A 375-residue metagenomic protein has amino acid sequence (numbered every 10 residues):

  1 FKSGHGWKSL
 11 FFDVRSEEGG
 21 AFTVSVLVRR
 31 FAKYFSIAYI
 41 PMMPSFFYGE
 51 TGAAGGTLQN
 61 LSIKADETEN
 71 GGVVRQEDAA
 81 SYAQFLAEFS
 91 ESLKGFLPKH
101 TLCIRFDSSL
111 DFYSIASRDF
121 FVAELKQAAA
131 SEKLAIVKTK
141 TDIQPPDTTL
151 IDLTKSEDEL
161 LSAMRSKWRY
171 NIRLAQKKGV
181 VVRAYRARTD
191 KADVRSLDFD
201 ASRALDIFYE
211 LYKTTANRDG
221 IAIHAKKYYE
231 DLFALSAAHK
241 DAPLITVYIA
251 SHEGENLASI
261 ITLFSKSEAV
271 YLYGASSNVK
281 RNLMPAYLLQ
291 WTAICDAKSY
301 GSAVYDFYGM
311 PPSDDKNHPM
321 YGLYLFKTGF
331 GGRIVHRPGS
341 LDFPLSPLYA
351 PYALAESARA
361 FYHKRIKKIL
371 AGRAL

Functional and structural regions predicted by a protein language model:
F1-E17, V24-K33, L110-Y113, I136-D142 (+3 more regions): A conserved beta-strand-loop-helix scaffold within acyl/acetyltransferase catalytic domains
A32, K126-D158, V304-L375: Active-site/acyl-donor-binding loops of N-acyltransferases
P41-G49, D78, T154-K155, G274-L283 (+1 more regions): A short, internal acetyl-CoA/4′-phosphopantetheine-binding micro-motif in the GNAT/acyltransferase core
Y48-A80, R186-S202: Intrinsically disordered, low-complexity terminal tails and inter-domain linkers enriched for S/T/G/P/D/E
G56, L61, A83-D147: Non-catalytic accessory segments adjacent to catalytic cores
A65, E88-H100, Q290-V304: Conserved acyl-CoA
E77-L93, K280-T292: Conserved acetyl-CoA pyrophosphate-binding loop and the N-cap/start of the following alpha-helix in GNAT-like
Y229-P347: Aromatic (often tryptophan-rich) hydrophobic motifs at membrane interfaces
